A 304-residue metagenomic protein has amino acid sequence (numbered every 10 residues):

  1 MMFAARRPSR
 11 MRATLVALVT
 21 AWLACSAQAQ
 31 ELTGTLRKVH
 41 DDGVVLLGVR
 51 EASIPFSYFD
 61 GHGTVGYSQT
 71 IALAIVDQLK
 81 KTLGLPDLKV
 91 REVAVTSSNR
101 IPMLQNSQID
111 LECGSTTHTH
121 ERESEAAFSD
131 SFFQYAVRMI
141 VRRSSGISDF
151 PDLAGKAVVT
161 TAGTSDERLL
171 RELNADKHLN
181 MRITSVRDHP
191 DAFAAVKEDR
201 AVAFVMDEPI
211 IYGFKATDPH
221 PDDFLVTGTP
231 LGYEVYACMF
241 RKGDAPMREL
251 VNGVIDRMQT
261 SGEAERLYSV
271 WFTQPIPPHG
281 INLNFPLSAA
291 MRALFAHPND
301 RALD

Functional and structural regions predicted by a protein language model:
Q30, L36, G66, T70-Q78 (+6 more regions): Extended ligand-binding regions for polar small-molecule ligands
Q30-E112: Extracytoplasmic small-molecule ligand-binding "clamshell" domains of the periplasmic binding protein/Venus flytrap
L36, H62-T64, S115, R122-F132 (+3 more regions): A structural signal for short loop-to-beta-strand junctions that line the ligand-binding cleft of periplasmic/secreted
V49-S53, V93-S98, S107-T119, R143 (+5 more regions): Beta->alpha turn/N-cap motifs
E51, F133-S144, E208, K215-I255 (+2 more regions): Periplasmic-binding protein-like
L73, L85-D152, M291-D304: Acidic, polar ligand-binding/catalytic clefts
L73-K89, D166-S185, K215-H220: Ligand-binding cleft/hinge of the Venus flytrap
N99, C113-S124, L169-D176, A195-E198 (+2 more regions): A ligand-binding cleft/hinge motif common to bilobed small-molecule-binding domains
